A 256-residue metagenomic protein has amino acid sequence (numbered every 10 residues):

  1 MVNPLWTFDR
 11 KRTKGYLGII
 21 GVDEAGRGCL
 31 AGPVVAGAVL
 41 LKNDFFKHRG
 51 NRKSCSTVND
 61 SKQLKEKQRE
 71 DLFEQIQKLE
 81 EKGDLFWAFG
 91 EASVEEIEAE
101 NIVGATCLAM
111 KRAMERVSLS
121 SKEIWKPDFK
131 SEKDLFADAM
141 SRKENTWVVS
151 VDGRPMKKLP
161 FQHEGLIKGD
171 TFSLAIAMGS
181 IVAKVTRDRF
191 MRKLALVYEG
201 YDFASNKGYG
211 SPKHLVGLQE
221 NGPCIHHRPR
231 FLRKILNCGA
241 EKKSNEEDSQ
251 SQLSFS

Functional and structural regions predicted by a protein language model:
M1-S256: RNase H-like, Mg2+-dependent phosphodiesterase core, and more generally RNA phosphate-backbone-engaging helix-loop
